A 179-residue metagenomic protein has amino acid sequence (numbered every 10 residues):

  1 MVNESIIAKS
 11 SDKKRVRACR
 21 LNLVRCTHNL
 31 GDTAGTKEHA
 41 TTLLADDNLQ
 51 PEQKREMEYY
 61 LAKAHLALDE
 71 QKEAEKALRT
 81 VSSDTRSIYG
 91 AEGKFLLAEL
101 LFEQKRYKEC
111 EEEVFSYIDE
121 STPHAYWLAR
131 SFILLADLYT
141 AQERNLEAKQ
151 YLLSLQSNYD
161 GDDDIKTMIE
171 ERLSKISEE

Functional and structural regions predicted by a protein language model:
M1-E179: Acidic, polar-rich low-complexity tracts and alpha-helical solenoid repeat scaffolds
